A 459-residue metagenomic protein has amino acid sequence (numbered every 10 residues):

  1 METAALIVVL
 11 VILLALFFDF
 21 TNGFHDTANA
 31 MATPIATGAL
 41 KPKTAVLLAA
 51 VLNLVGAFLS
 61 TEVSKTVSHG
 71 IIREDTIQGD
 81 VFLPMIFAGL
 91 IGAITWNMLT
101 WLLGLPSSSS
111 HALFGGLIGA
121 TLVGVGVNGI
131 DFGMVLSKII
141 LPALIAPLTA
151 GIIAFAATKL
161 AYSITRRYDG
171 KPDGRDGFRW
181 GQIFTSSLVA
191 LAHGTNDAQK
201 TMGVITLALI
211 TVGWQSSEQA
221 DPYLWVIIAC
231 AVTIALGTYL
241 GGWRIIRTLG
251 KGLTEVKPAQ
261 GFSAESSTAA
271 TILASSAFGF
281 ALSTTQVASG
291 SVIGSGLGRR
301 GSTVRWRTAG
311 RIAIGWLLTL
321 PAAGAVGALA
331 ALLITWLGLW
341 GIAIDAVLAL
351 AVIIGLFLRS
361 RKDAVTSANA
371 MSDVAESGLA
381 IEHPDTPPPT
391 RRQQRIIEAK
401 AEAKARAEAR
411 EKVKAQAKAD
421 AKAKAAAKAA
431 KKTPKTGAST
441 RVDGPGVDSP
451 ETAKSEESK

Functional and structural regions predicted by a protein language model:
M1-K459: Alpha-helical transmembrane segments and immediately membrane-proximal extracytoplasmic
